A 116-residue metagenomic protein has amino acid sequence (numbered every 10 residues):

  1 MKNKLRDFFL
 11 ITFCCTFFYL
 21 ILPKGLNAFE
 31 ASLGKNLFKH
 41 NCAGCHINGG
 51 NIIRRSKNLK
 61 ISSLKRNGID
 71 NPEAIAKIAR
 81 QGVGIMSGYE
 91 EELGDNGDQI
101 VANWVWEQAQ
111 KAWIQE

Functional and structural regions predicted by a protein language model:
M1-F29, E107-E116: Post-cleavage N-terminal segment of exported redox proteins
L22, N36-K39: Processing junctions and N-termini across compartments
N27, N58-S63, I85-G88: Conserved beta-strand positions that form and line the central face of beta-propeller blades
E30, F38-G44, G49, G82-I85: Short pre-active-site segment immediately N-terminal to redox-active cysteine/selenocysteine motifs in thiol-based
A31, K35, I47-K77: Gly/Gly-Pro-rich "capping" loops immediately C-terminal to redox-active cysteine motifs in periplasmic/lumenal
C45-N51, E91, W106: Detector for the c-type heme attachment site
D70-G88, V105: Periplasmic c-type cytochrome electron-transfer domains
E90-E116: C-terminal capping alpha-helices of c-type cytochrome domains
